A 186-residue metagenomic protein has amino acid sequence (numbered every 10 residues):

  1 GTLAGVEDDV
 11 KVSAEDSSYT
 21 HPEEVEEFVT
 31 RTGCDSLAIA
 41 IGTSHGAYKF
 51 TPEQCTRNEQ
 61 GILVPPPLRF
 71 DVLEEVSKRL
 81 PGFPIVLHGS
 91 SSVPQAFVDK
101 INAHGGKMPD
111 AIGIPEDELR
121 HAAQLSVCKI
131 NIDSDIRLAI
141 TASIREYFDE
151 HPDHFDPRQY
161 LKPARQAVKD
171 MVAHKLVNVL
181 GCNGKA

Functional and structural regions predicted by a protein language model:
G1, G42, G89-S91, D135-R137: Short, ordered loop/turn segments at secondary-structure junctions
G1-P84, Q95-K100, H104-I112, E116 (+4 more regions): Alpha/beta enzyme core
V86-S90, C128-K129: A short beta-alpha structural unit
A103, I114-A186: C-terminal alpha-helical cap/extension of soluble enzyme domains
